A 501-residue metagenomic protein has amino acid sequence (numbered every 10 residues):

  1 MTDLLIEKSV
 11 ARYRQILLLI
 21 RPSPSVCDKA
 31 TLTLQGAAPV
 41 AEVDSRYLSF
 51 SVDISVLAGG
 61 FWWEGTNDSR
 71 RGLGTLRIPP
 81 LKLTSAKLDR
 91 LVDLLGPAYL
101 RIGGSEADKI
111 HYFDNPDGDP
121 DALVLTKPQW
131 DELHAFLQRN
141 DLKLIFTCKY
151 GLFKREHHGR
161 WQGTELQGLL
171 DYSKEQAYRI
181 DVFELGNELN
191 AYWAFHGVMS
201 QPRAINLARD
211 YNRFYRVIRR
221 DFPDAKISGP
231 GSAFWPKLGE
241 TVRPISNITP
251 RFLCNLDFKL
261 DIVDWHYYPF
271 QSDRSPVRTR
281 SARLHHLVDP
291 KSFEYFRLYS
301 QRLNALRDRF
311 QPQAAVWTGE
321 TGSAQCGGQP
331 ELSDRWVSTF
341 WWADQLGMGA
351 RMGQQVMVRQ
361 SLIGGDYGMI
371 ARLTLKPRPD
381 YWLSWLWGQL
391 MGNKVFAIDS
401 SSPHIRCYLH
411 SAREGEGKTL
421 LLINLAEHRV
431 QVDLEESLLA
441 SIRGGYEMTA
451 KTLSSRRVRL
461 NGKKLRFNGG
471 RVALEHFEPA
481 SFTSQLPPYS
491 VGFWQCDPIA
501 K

Functional and structural regions predicted by a protein language model:
T2-L185, L189-E240, I245-S246, P250-K259 (+4 more regions): Non-catalytic accessory regions flanking glycosidase/transglycosidase catalytic cores in CAZymes
W265-P269, S323: Glycine-rich, acidic and aromatic/proline-enriched surface loops and short helix-turn segments that act as binding
Y268-V288: Active-site His/acidic residue clusters
H285-D289, L453-R456: Short, compositionally biased leader-like segments
K291-S292, L298: Mobile cap/lid helix-loop segments that gate and shape the active-site cleft of serine hydrolases
